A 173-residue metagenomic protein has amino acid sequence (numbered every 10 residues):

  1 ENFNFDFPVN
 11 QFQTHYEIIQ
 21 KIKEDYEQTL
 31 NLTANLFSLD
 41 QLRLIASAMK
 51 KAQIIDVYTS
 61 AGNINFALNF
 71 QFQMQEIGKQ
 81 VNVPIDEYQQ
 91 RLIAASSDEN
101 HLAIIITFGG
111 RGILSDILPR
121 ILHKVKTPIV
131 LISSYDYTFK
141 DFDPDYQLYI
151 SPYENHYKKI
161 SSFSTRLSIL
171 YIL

Functional and structural regions predicted by a protein language model:
E1-Q41: HTH-adjacent hinge/linker in prokaryotic transcriptional regulators
I19-K21, I45-A46, I93-A94: Short, flexible segments with low predicted structural confidence
T29, T33, I45-A48, L118: A ubiquitous structural signal for well-ordered alpha-helices
D40-A52: Glycine-rich phosphate/diphosphate-binding loops that line cofactor/substrate pockets in enzymes
K50-I172: Glycine-rich phosphate-binding loops that contact phosphosugars or nucleotide phosphates
